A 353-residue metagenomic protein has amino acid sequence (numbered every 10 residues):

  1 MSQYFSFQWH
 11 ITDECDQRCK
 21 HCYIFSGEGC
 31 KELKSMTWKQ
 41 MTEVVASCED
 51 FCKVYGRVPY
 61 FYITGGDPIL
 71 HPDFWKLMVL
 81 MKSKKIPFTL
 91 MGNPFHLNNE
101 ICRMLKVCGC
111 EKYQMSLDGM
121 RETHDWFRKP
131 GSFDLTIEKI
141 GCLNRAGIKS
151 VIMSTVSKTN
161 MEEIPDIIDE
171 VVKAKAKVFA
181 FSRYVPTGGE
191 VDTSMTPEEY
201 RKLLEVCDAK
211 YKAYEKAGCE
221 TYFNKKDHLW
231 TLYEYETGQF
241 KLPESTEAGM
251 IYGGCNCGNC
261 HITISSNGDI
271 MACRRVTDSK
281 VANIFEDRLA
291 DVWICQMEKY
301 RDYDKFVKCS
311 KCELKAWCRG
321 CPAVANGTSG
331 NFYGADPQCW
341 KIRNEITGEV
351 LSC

Functional and structural regions predicted by a protein language model:
M1-E111: Conserved alpha-helical substructure of the radical SAM core
M1-S2, G249, S265-D269, C273 (+2 more regions): Radical SAM enzyme core and accessory elements
H10, C48-I63, K82-T89, C110-Q114 (+1 more regions): Conserved C-terminal portion of the radical SAM core fold that forms the substrate/S-adenosylmethionine-binding
E28-G29, P68-L70, P94-N99, K112-P130 (+2 more regions): Conserved radical SAM core fold
E28-S35, W126-S132, T193-P197, G327: Short glycine-enriched, charge-decorated loop/helix-capping segments at active-site entrances that position
E199-E244, D269-G320: C-terminal accessory region of radical SAM enzymes
C255-N259: Short, small/polar residue-rich loop motifs at catalytic or cofactor-binding pockets
